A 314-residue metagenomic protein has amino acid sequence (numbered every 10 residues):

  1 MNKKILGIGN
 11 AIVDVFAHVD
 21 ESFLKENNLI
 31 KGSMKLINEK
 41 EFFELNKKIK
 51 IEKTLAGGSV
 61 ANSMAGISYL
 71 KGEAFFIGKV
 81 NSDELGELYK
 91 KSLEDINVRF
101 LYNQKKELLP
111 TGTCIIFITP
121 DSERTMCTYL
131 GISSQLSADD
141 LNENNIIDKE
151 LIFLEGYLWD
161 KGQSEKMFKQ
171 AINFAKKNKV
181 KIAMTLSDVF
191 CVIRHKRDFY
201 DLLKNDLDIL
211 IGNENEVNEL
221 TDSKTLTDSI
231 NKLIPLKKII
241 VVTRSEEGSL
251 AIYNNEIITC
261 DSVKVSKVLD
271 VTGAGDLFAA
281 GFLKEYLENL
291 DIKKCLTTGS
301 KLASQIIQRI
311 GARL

Functional and structural regions predicted by a protein language model:
M1-I77, E87: Glycine-rich phosphate/adenosyl-contacting loop at the front of the ribokinase-like
N2-L6, A11, L24-S33, K48 (+3 more regions): Conserved phosphate-binding/catalytic region of the ribokinase-like
S68, E94, N173-K177, I234: Anion (oxyanion) recognition and catalysis
A74, F100, I182-A183, I240: Hydrophobic beta-strand scaffold residues
S92-L109: A glycine-rich helix N-cap at a beta->alpha junction
L101-K106, I116-G162: Conserved phosphate-binding/catalytic loop of the ribokinase/pfkB sugar-kinase fold
L151-I230, E247-S249: Conserved beta-alpha-beta core of the PfkB/ribokinase-like small-molecule kinase fold
